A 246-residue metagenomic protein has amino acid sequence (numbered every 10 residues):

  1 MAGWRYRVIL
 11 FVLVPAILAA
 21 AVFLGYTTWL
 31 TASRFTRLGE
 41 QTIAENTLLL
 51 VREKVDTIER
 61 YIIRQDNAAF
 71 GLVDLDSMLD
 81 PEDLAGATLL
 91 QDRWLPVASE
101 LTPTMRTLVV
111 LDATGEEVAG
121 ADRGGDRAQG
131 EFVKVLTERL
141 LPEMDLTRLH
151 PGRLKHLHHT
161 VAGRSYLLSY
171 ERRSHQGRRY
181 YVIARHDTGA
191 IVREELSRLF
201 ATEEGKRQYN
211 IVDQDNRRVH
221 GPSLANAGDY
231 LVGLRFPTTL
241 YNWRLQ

Functional and structural regions predicted by a protein language model:
A2-T31: Extreme N-terminal signal-anchor transmembrane helix of membrane signaling/transducer proteins, especially in bacteria
F23-P81: Juxtamembrane extracytoplasmic/periplasmic/luminal helical "stalk" adjacent to the first N-terminal
R34, L48, A113-E116, D215-R217 (+2 more regions): Extended charged low-complexity segments that act as oligomerization/scaffolding linkers
Y61-D145, H150: Extracytoplasmic/periplasmic sensory segments of membrane signal-transduction proteins
R93-G120, Y180-I183, R198-R218: Short N-terminal helix-loop-first-beta-strand/juxtamembrane motif that initiates sensory/input modules
L149-T160, R207-Q208: PAS and PAS-like sensory modules
A162-F200: Conserved beta-strands of PAS-like sensory domains
S174-H175, Y180, A201-G205, N210-Q246: Extracellular/periplasmic juxtamembrane segments that couple receptor/chemosensory ectodomains to their
